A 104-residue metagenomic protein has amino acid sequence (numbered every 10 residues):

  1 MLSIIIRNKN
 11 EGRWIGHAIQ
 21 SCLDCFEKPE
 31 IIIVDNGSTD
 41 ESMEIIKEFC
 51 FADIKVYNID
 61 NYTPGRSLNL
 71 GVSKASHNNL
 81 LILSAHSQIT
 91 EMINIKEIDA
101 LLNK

Functional and structural regions predicted by a protein language model:
M1-S21: N-proximal low-complexity "stem/linker" segments adjacent to membrane-targeting elements
Q20-P29: Short, acidic, metal-binding catalytic loop of nucleotide-sugar glycosyltransferases
C22, N36-S38, Y62: Conserved short acidic donor-positioning loop in nucleotide-sugar-dependent glycosyltransferases
P29-G37, Y57: Short beta-strand/loop segment that forms part of the nucleotide-sugar
D35-E44, S87-Q88: A conserved acidic beta->alpha catalytic loop
I59-A75: Glycine-rich, basic loop-to-helix element that forms the pyrophosphate-binding segment of sugar-nucleotide handling
L80: Short aromatic/hydrophobic "clamp" motif used to bind/position activated sugar donors
M92-K104: Conserved donor NDP-sugar-binding/catalytic core segment of glycosyltransferases
